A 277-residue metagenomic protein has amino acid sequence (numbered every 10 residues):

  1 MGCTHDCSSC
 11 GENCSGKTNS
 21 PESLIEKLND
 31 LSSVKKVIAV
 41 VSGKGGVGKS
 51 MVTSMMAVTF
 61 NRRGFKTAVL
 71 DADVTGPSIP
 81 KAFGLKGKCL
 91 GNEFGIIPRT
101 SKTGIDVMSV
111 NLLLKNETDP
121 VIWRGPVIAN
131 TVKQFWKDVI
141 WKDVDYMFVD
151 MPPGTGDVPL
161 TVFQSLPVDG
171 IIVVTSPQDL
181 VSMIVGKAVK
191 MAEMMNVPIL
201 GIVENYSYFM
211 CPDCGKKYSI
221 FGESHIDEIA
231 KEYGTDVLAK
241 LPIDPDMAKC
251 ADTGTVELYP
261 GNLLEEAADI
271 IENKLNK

Functional and structural regions predicted by a protein language model:
M1-E22, V189-K277: C-terminal lobe/tail of nucleotide-utilizing enzymes
N29-K35: Phosphate-binding P-loop
V34, G45, D71, I79 (+7 more regions): Residue-level signature of catalytic and energy-coupling elements of molecular machines, predominantly ATP/GTP-dependent
K36-V74, V189: Walker A/P-loop phosphate-binding motif and the immediately C-terminal alpha-helix
K66-T67, A72-E117, A129: Phosphate-binding loop that captures ATP/GTP phosphates
M108, V132, M151, Q164 (+2 more regions): Glycine-rich phosphate-binding loops of nucleotide-dependent enzymes
L114-V162: Phosphate-binding/switch loop-helix module in NTP-utilizing enzymes
I140, P159-D179: Inter-motif core of Ras-like GTPase G domains
